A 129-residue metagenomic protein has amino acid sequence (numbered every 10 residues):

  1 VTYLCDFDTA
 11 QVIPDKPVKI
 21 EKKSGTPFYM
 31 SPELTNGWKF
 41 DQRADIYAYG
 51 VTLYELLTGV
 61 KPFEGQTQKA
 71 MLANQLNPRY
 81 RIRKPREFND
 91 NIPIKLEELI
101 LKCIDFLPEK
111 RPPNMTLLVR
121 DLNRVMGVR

Functional and structural regions predicted by a protein language model:
I20-E33: Conserved activation segment of eukaryotic-like protein kinases, specifically the C-terminal portion of the activation
D45: Conserved catalytic-loop aspartate of Hanks-type protein kinases
T58-P62: Structural helix C-cap motif within protein kinase domains
Q75-D90: Short proline-rich PxxP-based motifs
N91-F106: Conserved C-terminal C-lobe helix
R111: Conserved HRD-motif arginine in the catalytic loop of eukaryotic-like protein kinases
